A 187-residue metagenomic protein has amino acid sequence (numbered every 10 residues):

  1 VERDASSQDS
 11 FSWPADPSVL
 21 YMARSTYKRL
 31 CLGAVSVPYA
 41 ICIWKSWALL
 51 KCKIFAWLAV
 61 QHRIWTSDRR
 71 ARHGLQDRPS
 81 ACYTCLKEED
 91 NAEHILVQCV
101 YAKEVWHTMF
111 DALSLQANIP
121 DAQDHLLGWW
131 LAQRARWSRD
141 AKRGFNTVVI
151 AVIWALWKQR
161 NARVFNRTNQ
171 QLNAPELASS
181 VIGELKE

Functional and structural regions predicted by a protein language model:
V1-E187: Charged boundary/loop elements
